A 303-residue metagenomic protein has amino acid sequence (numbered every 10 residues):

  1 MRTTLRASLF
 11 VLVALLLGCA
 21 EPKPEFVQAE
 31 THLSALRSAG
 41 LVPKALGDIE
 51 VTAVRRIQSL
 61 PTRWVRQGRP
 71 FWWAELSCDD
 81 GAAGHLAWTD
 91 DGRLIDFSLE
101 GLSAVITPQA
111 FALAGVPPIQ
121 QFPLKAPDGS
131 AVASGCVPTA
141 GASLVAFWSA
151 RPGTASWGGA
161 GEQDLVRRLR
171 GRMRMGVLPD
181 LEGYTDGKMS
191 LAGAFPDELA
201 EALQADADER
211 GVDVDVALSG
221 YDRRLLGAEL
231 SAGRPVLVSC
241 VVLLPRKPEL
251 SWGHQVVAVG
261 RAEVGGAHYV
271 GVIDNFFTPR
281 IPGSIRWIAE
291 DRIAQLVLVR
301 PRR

Functional and structural regions predicted by a protein language model:
M1-R6: Positively charged n-region of N-terminal signal peptides that target proteins for export
A7-L16: Bacterial N-terminal signal peptides
F10, G141, A200-L203: Generic structural marker for isolated residues within well-ordered, non-membrane alpha-helices of soluble domains
L15-C19, F147: Short hydrophobic alpha-helical membrane-anchoring segments
A20-A83, T89-D91, F97, G101 (+1 more regions): Conserved active-site-adjacent core of cysteine acyl-enzyme catalytic domains
E25, Q120-R168: Active-site nucleophile-adjacent alpha helix/oxyanion-hole segment immediately C-terminal to the catalytic cysteine
A74, R93-G115, I119: Non-catalytic propeptide/linker segments at domain boundaries
